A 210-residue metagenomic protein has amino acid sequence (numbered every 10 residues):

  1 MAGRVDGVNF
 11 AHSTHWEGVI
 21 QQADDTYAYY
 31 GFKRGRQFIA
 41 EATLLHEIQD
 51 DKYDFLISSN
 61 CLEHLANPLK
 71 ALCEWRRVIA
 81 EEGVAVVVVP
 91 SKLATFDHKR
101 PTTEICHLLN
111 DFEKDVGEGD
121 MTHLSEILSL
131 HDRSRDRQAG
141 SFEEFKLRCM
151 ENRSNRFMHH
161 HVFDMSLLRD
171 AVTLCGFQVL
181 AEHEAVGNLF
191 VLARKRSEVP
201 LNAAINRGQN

Functional and structural regions predicted by a protein language model:
M1-L45: Class I SAM-dependent methyltransferase SAM/SAH-binding core
Y29-F32, L69-E74, V84-R207: S-adenosyl-L-methionine-dependent methyltransferase catalytic module, highlighting the catalytic core
G35, S58-C61, M158: Short, flexible active-site loop motifs that bind/organize anionic cofactors or intermediates
A40-L56: A short acidic, Gly/Pro-enriched loop at the edge of an enzyme's catalytic core that lines a small-molecule cofactor
L44, E63, A94: Active-site micro-motifs of SAM-dependent methyltransferase domains
K52, E82-G83: Surface-exposed loop/turn positions
D54-A66: A short SAM/SAH-binding and catalytic strip from SAM-dependent methyltransferases
L65-A66, I79-E81: Helix-to-beta-strand junctions that scaffold the AdoMet/dcAdoMet cofactor pocket in Class I SAM-dependent enzymes
